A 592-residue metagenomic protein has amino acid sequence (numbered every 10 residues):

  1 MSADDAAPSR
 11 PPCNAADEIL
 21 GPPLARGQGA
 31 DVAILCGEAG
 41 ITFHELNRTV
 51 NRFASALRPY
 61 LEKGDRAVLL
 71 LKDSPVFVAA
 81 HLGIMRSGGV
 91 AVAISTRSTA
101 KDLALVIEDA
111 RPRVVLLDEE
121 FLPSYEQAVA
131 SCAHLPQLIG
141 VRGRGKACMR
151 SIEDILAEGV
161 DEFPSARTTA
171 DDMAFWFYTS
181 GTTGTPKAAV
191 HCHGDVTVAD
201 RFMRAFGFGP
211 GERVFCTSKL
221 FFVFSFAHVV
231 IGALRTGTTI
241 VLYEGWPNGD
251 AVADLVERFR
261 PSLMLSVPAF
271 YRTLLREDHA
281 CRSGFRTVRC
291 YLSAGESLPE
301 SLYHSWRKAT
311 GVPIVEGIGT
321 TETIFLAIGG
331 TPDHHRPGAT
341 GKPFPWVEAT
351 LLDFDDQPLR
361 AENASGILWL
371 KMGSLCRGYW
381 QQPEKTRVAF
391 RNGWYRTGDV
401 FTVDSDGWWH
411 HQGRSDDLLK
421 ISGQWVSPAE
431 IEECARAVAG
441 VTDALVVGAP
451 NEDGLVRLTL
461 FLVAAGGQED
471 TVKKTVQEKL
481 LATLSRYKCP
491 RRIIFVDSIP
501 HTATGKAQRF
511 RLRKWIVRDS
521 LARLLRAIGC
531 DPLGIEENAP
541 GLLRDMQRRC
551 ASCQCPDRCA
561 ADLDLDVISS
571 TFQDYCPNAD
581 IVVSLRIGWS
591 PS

Functional and structural regions predicted by a protein language model:
E18-E45, Y60: AMP-dependent adenylate-forming
A30-D31, H44-V68, T99-A100, A104 (+1 more regions): ANL superfamily AMP-binding
A39, A56-K101, S218-K219, W425: Conserved AMP-binding/adenylate-forming
N47-R52, E158-D161, A170, F175 (+3 more regions): Conserved structural elements of the adenylate-forming
S98, V115-L117, W369-M372, R377-G378 (+4 more regions): AMP-binding/adenylate-forming catalytic core of the ANL superfamily
E120-A170, T185: ANL superfamily adenylate-forming
T197-R213, F221-L263, E277: Conserved AMP-binding/adenylation subdomain of ANL enzymes
P261-S266, L275-R336, E348: Gly/Ser/Thr-rich phosphate-binding loop
